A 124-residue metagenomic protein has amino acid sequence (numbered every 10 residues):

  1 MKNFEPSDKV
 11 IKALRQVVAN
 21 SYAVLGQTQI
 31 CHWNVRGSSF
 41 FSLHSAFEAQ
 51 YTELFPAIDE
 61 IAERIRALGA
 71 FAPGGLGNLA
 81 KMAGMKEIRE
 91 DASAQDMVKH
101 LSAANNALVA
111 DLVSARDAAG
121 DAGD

Functional and structural regions predicted by a protein language model:
M1-V17, A94: Disorder-to-helix initiation segments
K2-K9, V24-A49, D111-D124: Helix-loop segments that flank and shape redox-cofactor active sites
P6, A49, P56, G75 (+2 more regions): Short alpha-helix boundary/capping motifs
A13, S39, A46, M97 (+1 more regions): Conserved acidic
Q16, N20-Q27, N34, A70-G74 (+2 more regions): N-proximal short alpha-helices
V17-T28, F47-I61, I65, N105-L112: Alpha-helical transition-metal enzyme core signature, strongest for iron centers
R36-N78: Conserved alpha-helical segments that form or flank metal/cofactor-binding pockets of metalloenzymes
E63, A80-D124: Acidic/histidine-rich alpha-helical segments that form the ligand environment of transition-metal centers
